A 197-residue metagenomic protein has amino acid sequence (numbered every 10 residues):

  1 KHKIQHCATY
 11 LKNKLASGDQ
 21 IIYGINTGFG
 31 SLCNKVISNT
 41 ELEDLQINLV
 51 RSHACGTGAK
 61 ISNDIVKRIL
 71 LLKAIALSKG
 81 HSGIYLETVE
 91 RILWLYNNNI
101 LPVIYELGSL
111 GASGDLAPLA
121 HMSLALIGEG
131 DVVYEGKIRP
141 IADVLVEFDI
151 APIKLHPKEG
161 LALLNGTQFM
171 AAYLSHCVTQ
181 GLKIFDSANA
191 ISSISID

Functional and structural regions predicted by a protein language model:
K1-D197: Conserved, well-structured ligand/cofactor-binding cores
